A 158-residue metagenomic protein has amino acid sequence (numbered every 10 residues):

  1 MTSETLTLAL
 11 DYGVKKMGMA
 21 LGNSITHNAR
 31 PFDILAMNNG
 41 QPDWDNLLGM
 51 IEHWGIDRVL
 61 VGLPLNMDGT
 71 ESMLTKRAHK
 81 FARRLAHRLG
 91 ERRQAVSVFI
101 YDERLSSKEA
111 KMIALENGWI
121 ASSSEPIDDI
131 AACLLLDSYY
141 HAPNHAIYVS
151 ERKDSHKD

Functional and structural regions predicted by a protein language model:
T2-L10, V14-D158: Phosphate- and other anionic-substrate recognition elements at nucleic-acid/protein interfaces
